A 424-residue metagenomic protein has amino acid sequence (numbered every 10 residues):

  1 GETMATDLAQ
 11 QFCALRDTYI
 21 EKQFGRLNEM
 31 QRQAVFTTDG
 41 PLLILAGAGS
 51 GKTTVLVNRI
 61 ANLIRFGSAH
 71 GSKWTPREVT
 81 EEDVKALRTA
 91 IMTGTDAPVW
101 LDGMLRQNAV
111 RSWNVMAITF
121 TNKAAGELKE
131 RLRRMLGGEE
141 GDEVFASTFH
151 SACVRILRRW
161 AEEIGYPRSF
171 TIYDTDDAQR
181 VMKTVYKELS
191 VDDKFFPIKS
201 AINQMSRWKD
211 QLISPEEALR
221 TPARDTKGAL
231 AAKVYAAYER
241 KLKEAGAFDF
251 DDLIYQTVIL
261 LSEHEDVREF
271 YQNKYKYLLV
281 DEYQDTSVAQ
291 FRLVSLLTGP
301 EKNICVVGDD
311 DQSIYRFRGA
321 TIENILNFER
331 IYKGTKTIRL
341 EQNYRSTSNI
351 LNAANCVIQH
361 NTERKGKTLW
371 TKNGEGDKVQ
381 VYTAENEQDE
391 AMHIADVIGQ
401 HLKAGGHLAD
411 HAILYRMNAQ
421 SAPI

Functional and structural regions predicted by a protein language model:
T3-P167, I172, E269, E323 (+1 more regions): P-loop NTPase Walker
R26, K73, D83, A90-W100 (+3 more regions): Conserved helicase/translocase P-loop NTPase motor core
F36, G40, Q107-S112, I259-L278 (+1 more regions): Short basic/glycine-enriched coil/helix segment immediately N-terminal to the Walker B
T38, F120, L136, E140-V144 (+7 more regions): ATP-hydrolysis module of ASCE/P-loop NTPase motor domains, specifically the Walker B Asp-Glu catalytic pair
G40, V110-N114, E140-E143, A178-V181 (+5 more regions): Short glycine-/polar-rich loops that comprise or flank the Walker A/P-loop and associated switch/sensor motifs
S50, Q284-E363, K367-K372: Conserved helicase motor core of SF1/SF2 NTP-dependent helicases
L56, G71, I91-L105, K333-K336 (+1 more regions): Helicase P-loop NTPase motor core
